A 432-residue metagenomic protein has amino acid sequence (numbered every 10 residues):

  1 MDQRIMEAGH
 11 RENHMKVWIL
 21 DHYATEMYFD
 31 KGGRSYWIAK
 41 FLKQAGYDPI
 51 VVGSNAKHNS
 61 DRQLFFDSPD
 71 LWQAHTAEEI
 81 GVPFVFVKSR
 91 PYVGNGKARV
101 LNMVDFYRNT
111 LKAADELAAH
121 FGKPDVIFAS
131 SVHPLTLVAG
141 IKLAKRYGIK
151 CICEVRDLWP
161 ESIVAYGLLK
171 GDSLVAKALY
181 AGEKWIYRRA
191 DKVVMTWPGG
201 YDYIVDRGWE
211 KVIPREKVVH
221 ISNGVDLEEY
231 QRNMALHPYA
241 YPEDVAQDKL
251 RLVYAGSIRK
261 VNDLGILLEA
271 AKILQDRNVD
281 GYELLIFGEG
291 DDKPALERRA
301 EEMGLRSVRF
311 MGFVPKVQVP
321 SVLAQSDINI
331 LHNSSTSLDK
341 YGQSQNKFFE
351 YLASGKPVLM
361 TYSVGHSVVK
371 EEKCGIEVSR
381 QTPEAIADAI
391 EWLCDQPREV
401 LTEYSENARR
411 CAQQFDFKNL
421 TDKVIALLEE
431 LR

Functional and structural regions predicted by a protein language model:
N55, G199, I221-G224: Carbohydrate-associated surface elements
L135-V138, K142-Y147, S173-T196: Membrane-proximal helix-turn-helix segments that form the acceptor-binding/catalytic region of lipid-linked
V205, W209, V219, G224-E243 (+2 more regions): Acidic anion/phosphate-binding donor-loop and adjacent secondary structure in glycosyltransferase catalytic cores
E243-A271, L285: Conserved donor-binding/catalytic core segment of Leloir-type glycosyltransferases
N262, V317-V322, N329-E350, L359-K370: Nucleotide-sugar-dependent
V279, P294-S321: Nucleotide-activated donor-binding/catalytic signature segment of Leloir-type glycosyltransferases, i.e., the conserved
H366-W392: Change "using UDP/GDP/dTDP sugars" to "using nucleotide sugars
E399-Q414: A short, well-ordered alpha-helix in the C-terminal region of glycosyltransferases
